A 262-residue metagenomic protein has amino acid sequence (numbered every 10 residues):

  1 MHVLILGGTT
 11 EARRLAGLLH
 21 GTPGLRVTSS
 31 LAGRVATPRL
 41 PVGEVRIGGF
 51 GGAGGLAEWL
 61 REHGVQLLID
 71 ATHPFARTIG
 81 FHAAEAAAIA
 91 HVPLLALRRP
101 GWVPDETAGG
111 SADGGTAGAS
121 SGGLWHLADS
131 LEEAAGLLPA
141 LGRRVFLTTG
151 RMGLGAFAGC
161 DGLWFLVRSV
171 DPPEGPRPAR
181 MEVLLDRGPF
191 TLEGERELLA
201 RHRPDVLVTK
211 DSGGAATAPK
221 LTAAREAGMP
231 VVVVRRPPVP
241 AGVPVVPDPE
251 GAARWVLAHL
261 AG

Functional and structural regions predicted by a protein language model:
V3-G33: N-terminal basic/disordered segments at the start of proteins
T28-G51, D105-E106, G123, P176-M181: N-terminal beta-loop-helix "entrance" segment that forms/cooperates in small-molecule cofactor or anionic ligand
S29-T37, R98-P104, L131, R151-G153 (+2 more regions): Short, polar loop motifs at secondary-structure junctions
G43-L60, L185-G194: Glycine-rich, highly charged phosphate/nucleotide-binding loops
V45-G49, G123-L131, P244-A252: Short acidic-hydrophobic, aromatic-tinged amphipathic segments that line or gate anion-handling sites
V103-G122: Intrinsically disordered, low-complexity terminal tails and inter-domain linkers enriched for S/T/G/P/D/E
L131-L166: Internal active-site segments that recognize and position negatively charged phosphoryl groups and nucleotide moieties
F157-P189: Histidine/lysine/aspartate-rich catalytic loop segments that bind and position anionic ligands
